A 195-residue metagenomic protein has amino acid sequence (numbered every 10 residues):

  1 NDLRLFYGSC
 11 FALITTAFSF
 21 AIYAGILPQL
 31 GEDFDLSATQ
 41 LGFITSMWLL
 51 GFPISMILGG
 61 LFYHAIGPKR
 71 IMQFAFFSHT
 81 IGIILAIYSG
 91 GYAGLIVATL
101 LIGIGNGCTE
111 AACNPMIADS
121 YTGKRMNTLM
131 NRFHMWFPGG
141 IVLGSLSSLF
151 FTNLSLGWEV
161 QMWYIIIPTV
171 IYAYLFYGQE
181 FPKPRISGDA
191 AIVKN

Functional and structural regions predicted by a protein language model:
R4-A38, N114: Extracytoplasmic
A17, A21, G103-A111, V142: Small-residue-rich segments within alpha-helical transmembrane domains of MFS-like 12-TM solute carriers
A21, W48-I57, V142: Residue-level signature of mid-helix packing/kink "hotspots" within the transmembrane helices of 12-pass Major
F52, S78-I83, I102, P168-Y172: MFS 12-TM fold signature
I54-A93: Conserved MFS/SLC helix-loop-helix module at the cytosolic interface between two early adjacent transmembrane helices
A98-M135: Cytoplasmic helix-loop-helix junction between adjacent transmembrane helices in 12-TM secondary transporters
K124, L129-F181: Helix-loop-helix hairpin linking two adjacent transmembrane segments in secondary transporters
Y177-N195: Flexible cytoplasmic inter-helical loops of multi-pass small-molecule transporters
